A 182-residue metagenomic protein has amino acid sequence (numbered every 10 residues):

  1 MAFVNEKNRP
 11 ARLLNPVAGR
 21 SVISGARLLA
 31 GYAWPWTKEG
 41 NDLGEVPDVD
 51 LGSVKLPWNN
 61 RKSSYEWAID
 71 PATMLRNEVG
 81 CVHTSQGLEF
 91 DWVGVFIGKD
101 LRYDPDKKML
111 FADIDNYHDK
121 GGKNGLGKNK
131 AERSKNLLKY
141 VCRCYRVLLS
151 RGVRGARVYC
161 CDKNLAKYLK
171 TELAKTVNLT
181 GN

Functional and structural regions predicted by a protein language model:
M1-M109: Conserved helicase/translocase motor-coupling segment
L75-G181: C-terminal accessory regions
